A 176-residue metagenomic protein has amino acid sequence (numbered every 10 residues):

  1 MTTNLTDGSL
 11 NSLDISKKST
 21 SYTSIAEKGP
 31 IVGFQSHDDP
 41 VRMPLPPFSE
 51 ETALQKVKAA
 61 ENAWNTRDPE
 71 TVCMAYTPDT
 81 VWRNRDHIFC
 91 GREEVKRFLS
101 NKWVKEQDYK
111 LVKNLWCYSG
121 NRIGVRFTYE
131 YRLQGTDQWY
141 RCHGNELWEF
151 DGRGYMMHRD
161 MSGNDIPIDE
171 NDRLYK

Functional and structural regions predicted by a protein language model:
T2-F48, R97-K176: A beta-strand edge to alpha-helix "cap/lid" segment located at domain peripheries
T52-Q55, P69-I123: A solvent-exposed, acidic/Ser-Thr-rich amphipathic alpha-helical stretch
